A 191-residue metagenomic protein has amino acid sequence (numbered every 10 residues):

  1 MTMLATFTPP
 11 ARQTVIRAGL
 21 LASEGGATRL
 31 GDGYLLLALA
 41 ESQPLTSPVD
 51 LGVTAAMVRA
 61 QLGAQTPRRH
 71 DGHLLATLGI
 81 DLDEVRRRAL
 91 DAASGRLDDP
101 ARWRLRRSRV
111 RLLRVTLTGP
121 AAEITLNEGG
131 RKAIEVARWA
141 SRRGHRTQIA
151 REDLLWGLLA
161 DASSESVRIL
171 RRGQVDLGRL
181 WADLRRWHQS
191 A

Functional and structural regions predicted by a protein language model:
M1-A191: Histone-fold recognition with a strong bias for associated Lys/Arg-rich disordered tails
